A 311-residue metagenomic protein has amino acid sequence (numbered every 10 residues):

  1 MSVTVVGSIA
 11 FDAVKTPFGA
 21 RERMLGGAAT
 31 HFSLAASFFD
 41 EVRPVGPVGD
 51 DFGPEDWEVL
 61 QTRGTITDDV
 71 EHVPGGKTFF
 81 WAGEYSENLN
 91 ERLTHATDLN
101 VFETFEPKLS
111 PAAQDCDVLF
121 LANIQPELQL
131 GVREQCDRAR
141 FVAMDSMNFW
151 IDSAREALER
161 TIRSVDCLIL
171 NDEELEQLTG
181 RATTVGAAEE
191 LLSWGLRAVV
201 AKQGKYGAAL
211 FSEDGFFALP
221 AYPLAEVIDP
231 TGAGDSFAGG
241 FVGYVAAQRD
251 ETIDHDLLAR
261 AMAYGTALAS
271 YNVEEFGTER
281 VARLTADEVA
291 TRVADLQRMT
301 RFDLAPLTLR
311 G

Functional and structural regions predicted by a protein language model:
M1-T4: Extreme N-terminal starter segment of soluble prokaryotic enzymes
G7-I9, S236: Active-site metal-binding loops of divalent metal-dependent hydrolases
F11-R23, F38-F120, R133-A139, A290-G311: Conserved N-terminal subdomain of the carbohydrate kinase-like
S33-V42, Y244-A246: Alpha-helix C-terminal capping segments
L34, F80-E84, G207-F211: Short beta-strand scaffold segments in enzyme catalytic cores
A36, N171, G234: Short, conserved phosphate/pyrophosphate- and ester-handling motifs at nucleotide-, phospho-/glycolipid
V118-E189, Y206-G207: Conserved beta-alpha-beta core of the PfkB/ribokinase-like small-molecule kinase fold
T184-G311: Conserved phosphate-binding/catalytic region of the ribokinase-like
